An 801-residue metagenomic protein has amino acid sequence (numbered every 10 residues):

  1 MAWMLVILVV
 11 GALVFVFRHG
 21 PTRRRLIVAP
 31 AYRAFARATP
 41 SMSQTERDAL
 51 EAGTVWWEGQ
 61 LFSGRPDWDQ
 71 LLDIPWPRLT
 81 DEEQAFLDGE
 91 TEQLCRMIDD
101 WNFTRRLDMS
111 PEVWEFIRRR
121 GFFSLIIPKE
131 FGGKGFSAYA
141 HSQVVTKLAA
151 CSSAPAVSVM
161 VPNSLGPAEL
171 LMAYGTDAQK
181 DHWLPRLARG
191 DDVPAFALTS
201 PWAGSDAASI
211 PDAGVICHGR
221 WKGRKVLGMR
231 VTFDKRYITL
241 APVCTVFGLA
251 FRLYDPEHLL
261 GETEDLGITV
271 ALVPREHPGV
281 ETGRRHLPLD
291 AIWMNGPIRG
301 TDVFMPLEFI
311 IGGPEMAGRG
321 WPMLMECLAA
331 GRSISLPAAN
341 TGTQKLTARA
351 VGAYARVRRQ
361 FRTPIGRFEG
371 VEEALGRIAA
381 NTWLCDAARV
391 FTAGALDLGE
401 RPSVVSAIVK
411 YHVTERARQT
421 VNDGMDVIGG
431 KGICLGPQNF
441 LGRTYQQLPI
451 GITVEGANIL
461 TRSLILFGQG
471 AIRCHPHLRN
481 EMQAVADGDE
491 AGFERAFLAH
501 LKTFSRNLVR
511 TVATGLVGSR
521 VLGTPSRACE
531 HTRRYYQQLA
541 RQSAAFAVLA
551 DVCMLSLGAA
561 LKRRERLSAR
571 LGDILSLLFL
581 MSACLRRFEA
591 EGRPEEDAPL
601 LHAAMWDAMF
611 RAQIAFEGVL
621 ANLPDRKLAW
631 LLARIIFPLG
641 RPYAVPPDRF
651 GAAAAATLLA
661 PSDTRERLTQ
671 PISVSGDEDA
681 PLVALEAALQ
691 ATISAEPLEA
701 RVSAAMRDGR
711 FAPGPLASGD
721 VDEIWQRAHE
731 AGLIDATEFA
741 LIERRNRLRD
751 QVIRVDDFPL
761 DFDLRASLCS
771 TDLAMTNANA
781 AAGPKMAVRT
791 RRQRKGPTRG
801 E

Functional and structural regions predicted by a protein language model:
V9-P162, E169, Y174-V193, S205 (+3 more regions): Amphipathic, small/basic residue-rich leader segments at the start of a protein or domain
R224-E281: A short core secondary-structure module
P278-F304: Flexible, small-/acidic-enriched active-site or ligand-binding loops
R299-R332, R349-G366, R510-R533, Q542-K562: A glycine-rich, basic-preceded beta-loop-alpha segment at the flavin cofactor/substrate interface of flavin-utilizing
G370-D397, M425, L578-R587: Loop-to-helix element that buttresses phosphate recognition and phosphoryl-transfer chemistry
E400-G432, P599-A612: Charged, glycine-rich active-site and insertion segments that engage polyanionic ligands
V421-Y445, V619-L632: A glycine-biased, small/acidic residue-tolerant capping/turn segment at secondary-structure junctions
R506-A787, R791: C-terminal amphipathic alpha-helical interaction region
